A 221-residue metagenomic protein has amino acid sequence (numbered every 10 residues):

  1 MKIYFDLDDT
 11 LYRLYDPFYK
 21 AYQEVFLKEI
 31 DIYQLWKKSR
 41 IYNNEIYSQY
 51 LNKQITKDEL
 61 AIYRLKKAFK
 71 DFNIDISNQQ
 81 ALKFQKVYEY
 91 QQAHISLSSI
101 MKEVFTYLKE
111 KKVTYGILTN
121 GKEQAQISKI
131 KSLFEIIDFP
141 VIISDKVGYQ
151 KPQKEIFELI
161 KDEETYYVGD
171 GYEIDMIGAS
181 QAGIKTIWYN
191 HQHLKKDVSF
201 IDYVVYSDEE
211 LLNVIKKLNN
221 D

Functional and structural regions predicted by a protein language model:
M1-I41: Active-site neighborhood of HAD-like aspartate-dependent phosphohydrolases
I3, K122-D221: Asp-based, Mg2+/Mn2+-dependent phosphohydrolase catalytic module
F18-Q23, D58-K66, E123: An amphipathic alpha-helix signature
K28-S39, D71-F84, I136-D138: Short, surface-exposed acidic
E45-Q85: A metal-dependent, Asp-based hydrolase signature
D58-E59, N78, K86-G116, K154: Short, acidic loop-to-helix structural element flanking the phosphoryl-transfer center in phosphate-processing enzymes
T119: Conserved phosphate-coupling serine/threonine residues in phosphotransfer and NTP-handling enzymes
